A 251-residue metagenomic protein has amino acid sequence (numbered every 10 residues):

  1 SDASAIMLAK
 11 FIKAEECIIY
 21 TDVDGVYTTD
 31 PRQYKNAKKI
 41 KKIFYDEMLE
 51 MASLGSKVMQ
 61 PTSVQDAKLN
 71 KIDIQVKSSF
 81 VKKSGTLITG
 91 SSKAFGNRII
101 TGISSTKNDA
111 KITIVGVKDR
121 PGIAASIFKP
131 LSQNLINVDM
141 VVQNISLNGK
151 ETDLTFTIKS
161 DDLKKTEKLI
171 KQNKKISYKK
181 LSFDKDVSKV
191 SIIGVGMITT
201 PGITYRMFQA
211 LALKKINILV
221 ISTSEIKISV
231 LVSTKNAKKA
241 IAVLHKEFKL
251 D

Functional and structural regions predicted by a protein language model:
S1-D251: C-terminal catalytic "cap/lid" subdomain
